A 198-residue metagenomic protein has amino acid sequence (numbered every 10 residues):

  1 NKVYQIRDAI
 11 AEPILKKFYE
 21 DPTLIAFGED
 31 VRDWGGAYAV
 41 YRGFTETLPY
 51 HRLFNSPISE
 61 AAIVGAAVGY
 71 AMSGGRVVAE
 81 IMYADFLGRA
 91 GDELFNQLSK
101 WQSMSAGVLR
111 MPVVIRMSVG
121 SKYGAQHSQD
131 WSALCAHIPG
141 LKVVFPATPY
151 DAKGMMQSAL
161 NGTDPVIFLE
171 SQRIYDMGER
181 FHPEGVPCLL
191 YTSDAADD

Functional and structural regions predicted by a protein language model:
N1-E179, P183-C188: Thiamine diphosphate
Y191-D198: Conserved small/polar residues in nucleotide/adenosyl-binding loops
